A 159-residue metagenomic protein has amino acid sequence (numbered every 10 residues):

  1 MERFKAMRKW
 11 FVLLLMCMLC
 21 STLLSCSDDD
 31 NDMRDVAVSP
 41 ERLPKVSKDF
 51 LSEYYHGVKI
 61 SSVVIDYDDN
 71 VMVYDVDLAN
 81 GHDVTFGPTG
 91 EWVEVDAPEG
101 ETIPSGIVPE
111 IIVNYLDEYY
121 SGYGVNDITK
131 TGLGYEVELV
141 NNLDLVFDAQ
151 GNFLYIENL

Functional and structural regions predicted by a protein language model:
E2-F4, D35-L159: First exposed extracellular module after export/assembly in secreted or surface-exposed proteins
E2-L13: Bacterial N-terminal signal peptides that target proteins for export
V12-C20: Hydrophobic helical h-region of N-terminal Sec-dependent signal peptides in bacterial secretory/periplasmic proteins
S21-S25: C-terminal motif of bacterial Sec signal peptides marking the signal peptidase cleavage site
S27-D30: Bacterial signal peptide processing site
